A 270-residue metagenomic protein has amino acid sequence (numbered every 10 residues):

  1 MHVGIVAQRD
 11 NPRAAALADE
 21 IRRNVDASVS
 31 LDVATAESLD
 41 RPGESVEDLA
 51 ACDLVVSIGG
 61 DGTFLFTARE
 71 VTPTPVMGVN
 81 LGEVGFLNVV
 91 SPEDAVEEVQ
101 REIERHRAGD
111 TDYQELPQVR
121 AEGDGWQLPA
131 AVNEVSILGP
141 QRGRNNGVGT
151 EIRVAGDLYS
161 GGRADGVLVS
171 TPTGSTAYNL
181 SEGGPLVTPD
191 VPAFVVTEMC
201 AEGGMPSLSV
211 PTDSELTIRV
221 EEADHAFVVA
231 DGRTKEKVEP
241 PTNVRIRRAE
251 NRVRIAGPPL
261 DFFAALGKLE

Functional and structural regions predicted by a protein language model:
M1-L54, E93-Y113, G123-L128: ATP/NTP phosphate-donor binding region
D10, G60-T63, G82, T173-S175: Short glycine-rich anion-binding loops that position phosphate/pyrophosphate groups of nucleotides and phosphorylated
A14, G62-T67, G161, T176-L180: Short glycine/serine/threonine-rich phosphate/pyrophosphate-binding segments that cradle anionic phosphate groups
D53-D61, A68-V71: N-terminal glycine-rich "phosphate-gripper" loop used for MgATP/nucleotide binding and carboxylate activation
V71-V79: Gly/Ser-rich helix-loop-strand patches that form or flank binding pockets for ribonucleotide-derived cofactors
V84-D157, A164: Catalytic core of DAGKc-family lipid kinases
P140, V154-A155, M205-E270: ATP/nucleoside-binding phosphotransfer catalytic cores, i.e., glycine-rich phosphate-binding loops
N145, D157-G204: Gly/Ser/Thr-rich active-site loops/lids in small-molecule metabolic enzymes that frequently grip phosphoryl groups
